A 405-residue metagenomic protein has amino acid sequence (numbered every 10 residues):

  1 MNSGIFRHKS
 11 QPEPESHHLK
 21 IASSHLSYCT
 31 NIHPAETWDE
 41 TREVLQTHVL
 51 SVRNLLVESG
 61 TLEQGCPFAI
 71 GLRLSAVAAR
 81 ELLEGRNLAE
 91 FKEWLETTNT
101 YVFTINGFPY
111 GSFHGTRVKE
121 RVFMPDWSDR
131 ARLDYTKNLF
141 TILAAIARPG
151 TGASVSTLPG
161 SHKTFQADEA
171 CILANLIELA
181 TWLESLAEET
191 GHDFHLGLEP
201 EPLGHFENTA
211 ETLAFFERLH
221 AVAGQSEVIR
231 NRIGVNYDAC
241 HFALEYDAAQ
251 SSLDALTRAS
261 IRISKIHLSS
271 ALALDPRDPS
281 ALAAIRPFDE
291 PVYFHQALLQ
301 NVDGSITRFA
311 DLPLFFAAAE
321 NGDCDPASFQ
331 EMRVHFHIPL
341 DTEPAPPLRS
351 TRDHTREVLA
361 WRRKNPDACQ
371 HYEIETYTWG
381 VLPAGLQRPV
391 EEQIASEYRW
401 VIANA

Functional and structural regions predicted by a protein language model:
N2-S154, T181, E227-R232, N236 (+2 more regions): N-terminal pre-domain/capping segments
R7-H8, T116-G234, L244: Active-site acidic/histidine proton-transfer and metal-coordination neighborhood in alpha/beta enzyme cores
C29-H33, R73-V77, G107-Y110, L158-H162 (+5 more regions): Active-site beta-loop-alpha junctions enriched in small/polar residues
T41, L45, L88, T136 (+5 more regions): Aromatic/hydrophobic pocket-lining residues that form the small-molecule binding cavity in soluble enzyme cores
R80-E84, G115, F165-A167, E207-E211 (+3 more regions): A short acidic (Asp/Glu
T100-Y110, L272-D278, C369: Short, solvent-exposed beta-strand-terminating loops
L183-E320, F329, I338: Acidic/histidine-rich catalytic cores of soluble enzymes
T307-A405: Flexible, acidic glycine-rich loops studded with aromatic residues
